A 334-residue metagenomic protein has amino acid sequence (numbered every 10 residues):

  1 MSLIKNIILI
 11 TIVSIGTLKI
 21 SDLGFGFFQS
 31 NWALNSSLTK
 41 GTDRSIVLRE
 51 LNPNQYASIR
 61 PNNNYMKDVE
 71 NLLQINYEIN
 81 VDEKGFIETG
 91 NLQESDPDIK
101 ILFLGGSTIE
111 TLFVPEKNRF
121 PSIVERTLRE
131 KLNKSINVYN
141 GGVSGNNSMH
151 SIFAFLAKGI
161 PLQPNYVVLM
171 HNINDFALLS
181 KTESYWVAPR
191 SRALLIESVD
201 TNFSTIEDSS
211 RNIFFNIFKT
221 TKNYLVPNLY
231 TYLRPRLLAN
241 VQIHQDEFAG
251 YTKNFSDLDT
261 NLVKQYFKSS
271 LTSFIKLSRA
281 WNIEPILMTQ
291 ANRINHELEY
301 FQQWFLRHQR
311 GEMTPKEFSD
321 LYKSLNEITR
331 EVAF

Functional and structural regions predicted by a protein language model:
M1-N6, T329: Positively charged n-region of N-terminal signal peptides that target proteins for export
K5-L23: Hydrophobic membrane-insertion alpha-helices, especially the h-region of bacterial N-terminal signal peptides
L23-N35, E297: Helix-to-loop transition at the C-terminal end of transmembrane segments
S30-T127, K131-L132: Membrane/wall-proximal cationic-aromatic binding patches
D68, Q74-N80, K100-L102, T108-K222 (+3 more regions): Conserved SGNH/GDSL esterase-like catalytic core that processes O-acyl groups on lipids and polysaccharides
F86-E88, S151-G159, L325-I328: Alpha-helical scaffolding within the catalytic cores of extracellular/periplasmic polymer-degrading hydrolases
S95-D96, K100-F103, L112-F113, T127-I136 (+3 more regions): C-terminal luminal/periplasmic domains and tails of membrane-associated envelope-modifying transferases
N174-R330: Serine-dependent acyl-ester chemistry module
